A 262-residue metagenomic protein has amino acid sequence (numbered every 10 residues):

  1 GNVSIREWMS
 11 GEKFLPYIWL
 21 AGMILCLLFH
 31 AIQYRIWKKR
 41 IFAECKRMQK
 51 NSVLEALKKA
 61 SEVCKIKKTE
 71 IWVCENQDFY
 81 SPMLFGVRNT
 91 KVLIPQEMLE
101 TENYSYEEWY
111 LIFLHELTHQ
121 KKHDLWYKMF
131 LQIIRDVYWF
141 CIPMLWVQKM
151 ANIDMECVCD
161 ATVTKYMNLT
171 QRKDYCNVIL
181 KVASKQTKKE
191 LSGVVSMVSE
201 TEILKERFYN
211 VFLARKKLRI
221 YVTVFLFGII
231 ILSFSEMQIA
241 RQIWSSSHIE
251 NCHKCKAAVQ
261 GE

Functional and structural regions predicted by a protein language model:
G1-S4, C255: Extracytoplasmic/periplasmic ligand-binding sensor domains of two-pass membrane signal-transduction receptors
S4-A240: Membrane-embedded and juxtamembrane structural elements of multi-pass membrane proteins
I239-E262: Short linear regulatory motifs and low-complexity interaction segments
